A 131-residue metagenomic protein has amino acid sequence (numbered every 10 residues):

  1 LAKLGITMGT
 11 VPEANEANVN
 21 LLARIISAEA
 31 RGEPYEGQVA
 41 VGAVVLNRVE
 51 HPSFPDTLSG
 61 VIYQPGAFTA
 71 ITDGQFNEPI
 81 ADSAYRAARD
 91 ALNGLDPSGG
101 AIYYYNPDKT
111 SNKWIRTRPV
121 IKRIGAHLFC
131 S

Functional and structural regions predicted by a protein language model:
G5, G9-S131: Bacterial extracytoplasmic/cell-wall-associated proteins, especially those involved in peptidoglycan
